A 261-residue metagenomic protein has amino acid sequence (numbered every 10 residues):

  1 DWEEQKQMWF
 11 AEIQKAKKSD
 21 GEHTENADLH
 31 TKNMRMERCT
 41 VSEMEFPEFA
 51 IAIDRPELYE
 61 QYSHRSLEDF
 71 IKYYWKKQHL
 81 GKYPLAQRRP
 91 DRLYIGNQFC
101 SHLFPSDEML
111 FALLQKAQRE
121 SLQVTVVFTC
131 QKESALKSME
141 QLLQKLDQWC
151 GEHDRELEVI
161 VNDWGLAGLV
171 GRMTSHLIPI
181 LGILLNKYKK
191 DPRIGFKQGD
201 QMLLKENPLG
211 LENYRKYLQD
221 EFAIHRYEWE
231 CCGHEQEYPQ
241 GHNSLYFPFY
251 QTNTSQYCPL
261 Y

Functional and structural regions predicted by a protein language model:
D1-L113, Q118-Y261: Active-site pocket-lining/capping segments in soluble small-molecule metabolic enzymes
